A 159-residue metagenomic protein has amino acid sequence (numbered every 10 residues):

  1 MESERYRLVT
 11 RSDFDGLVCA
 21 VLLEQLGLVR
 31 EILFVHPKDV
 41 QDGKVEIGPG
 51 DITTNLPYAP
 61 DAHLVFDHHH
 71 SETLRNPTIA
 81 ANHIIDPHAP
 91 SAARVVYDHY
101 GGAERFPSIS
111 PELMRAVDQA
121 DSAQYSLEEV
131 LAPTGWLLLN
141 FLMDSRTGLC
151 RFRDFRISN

Functional and structural regions predicted by a protein language model:
M1-M143: Replace "Mg2+/Mn2+-dependent" with "divalent metal-dependent
F141-N159: Mixed-charge interfacial surface used for oligomerization/domain docking and macromolecular partner engagement
